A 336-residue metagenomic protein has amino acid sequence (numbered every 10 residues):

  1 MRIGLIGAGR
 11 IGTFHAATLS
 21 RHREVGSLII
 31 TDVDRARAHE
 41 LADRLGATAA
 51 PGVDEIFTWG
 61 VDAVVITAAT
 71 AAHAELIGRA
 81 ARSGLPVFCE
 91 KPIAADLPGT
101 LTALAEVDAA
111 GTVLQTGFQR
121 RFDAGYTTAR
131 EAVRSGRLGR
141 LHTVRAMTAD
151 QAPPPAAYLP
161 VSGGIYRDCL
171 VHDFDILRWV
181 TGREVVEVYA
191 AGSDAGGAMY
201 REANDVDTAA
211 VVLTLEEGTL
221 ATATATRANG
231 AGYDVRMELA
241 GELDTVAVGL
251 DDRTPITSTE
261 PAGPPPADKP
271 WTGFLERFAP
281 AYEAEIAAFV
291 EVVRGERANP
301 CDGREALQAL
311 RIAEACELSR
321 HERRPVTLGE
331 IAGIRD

Functional and structural regions predicted by a protein language model:
M1-L45: N-terminal Rossmann-like dinucleotide-binding module
H15, L45-E106: Beta-loop-alpha module in the N-terminal Rossmann-like domain of NAD(P)-dependent dehydrogenases, especially those
P51, F88-C89, L114-T116, R145 (+2 more regions): Hydrophobic residues in well-ordered beta-strands that form the structural core
A63-I66, A288-D336: C-terminal helix-rich "cap/oligomerization" subdomain common to oxidoreductases
A71, A94-P155: A contiguous active-site-proximal alpha/beta segment in oxidoreductase catalytic domains
A156-L220, T226-A231, R304: Rossmann-like dinucleotide-binding domain that binds NAD(P)(H)
R201-E202, E216-A284: NAD(P)-dinucleotide binding in Rossmann-like oxidoreductases
